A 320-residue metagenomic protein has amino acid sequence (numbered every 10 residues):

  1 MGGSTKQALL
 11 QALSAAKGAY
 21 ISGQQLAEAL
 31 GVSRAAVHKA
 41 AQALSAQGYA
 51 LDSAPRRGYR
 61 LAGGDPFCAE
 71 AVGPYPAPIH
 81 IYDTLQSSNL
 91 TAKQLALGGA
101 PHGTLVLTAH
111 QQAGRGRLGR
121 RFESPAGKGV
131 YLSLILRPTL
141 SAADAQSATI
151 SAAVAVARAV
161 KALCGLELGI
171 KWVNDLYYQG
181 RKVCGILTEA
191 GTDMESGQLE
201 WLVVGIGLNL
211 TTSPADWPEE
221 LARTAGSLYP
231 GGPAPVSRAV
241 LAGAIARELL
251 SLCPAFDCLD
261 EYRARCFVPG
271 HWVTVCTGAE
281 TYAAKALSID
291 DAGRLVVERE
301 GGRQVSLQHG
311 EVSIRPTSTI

Functional and structural regions predicted by a protein language model:
M1-S33, L140-L168, Y178-I320: Long, positively charged amphipathic alpha-helical accessory segments at protein N-termini or as interdomain linkers
G2-K161, C184: N-terminal lobe of the biotin/lipoate ligase/transferase fold
D83, I170-W172: Short loop/edge segments at beta-strand edges and connector loops that shape dinucleotide/nucleotide cofactor-binding
